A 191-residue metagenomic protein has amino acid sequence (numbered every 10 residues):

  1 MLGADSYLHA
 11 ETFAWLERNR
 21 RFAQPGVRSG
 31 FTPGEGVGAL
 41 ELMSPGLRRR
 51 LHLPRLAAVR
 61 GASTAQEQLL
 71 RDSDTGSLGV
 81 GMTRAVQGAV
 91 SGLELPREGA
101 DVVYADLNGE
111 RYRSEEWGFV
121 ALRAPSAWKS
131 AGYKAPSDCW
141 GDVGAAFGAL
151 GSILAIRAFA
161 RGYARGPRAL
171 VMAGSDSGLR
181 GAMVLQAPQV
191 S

Functional and structural regions predicted by a protein language model:
M1, L8, G92-S126: Conserved beta-ketoacyl condensing-enzyme motif
M1-D5, R60, V171-G174, Q186: Short beta-strand segments
M1-G3, P33-L53, D142-R165: Active-site-proximal alpha-helical scaffold in enzymes
S6-E11, Q68, L179: Short, well-ordered, mixed-charge alpha-helical segments that flank or form enzyme active sites
H9-P33, R50-L51, G118-G151: Conserved catalytic cysteine-centered active-site region of acyl-thioester-dependent Claisen-condensing enzymes
E17-L95, D101-V102, S177, M183-S191: Condensing-enzyme catalytic core mediating Claisen C-C bond formation in acyl metabolism
R71-T75, N108-L122, A146-F147, G181: Short glycine/threonine-rich loop-to-helix capping motif typified by GTGT followed within a few residues by an Asp-Pro
A146-S191: Short hairpin/turn module used for nucleic-acid contact or packing/dimerization
